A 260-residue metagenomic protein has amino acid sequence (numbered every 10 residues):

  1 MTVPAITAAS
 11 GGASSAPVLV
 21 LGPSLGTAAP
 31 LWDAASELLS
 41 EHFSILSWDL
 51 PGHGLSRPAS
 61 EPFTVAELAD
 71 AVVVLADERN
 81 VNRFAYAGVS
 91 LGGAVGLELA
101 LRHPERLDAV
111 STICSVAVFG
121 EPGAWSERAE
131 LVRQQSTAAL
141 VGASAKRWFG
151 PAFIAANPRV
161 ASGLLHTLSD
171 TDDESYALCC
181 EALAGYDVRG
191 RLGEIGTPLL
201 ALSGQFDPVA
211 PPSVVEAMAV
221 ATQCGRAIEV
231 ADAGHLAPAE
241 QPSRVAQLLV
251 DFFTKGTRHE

Functional and structural regions predicted by a protein language model:
M1-V20, S40-S44, N82, Q247 (+1 more regions): Alpha/beta-hydrolase fold catalytic core
A9-P58: Conserved HGGG/HGGXW glycine-rich cap/lid loop of the alpha/beta-hydrolase fold
E67-F84: Conserved acidic catalytic loop of the alpha/beta-hydrolase fold
G88, G92, G96: Gly/Ala-rich beta-loop-alpha elbow adjacent to hydrolase catalytic centers
L97-R102, R106-V141: Flexible "cap/lid" loop of the alpha/beta hydrolase fold
G120-G123, Q135-G193: Conserved alpha/beta-hydrolase catalytic His-Asp/Glu region
I195, A201-S203, D207: Short beta-strand/loop motif that positions the catalytic acidic residue of the alpha/beta-hydrolase fold
C224-E260: Catalytic active-site module of serine/aspartate enzymes centered on a nucleophile-bearing elbow/loop
